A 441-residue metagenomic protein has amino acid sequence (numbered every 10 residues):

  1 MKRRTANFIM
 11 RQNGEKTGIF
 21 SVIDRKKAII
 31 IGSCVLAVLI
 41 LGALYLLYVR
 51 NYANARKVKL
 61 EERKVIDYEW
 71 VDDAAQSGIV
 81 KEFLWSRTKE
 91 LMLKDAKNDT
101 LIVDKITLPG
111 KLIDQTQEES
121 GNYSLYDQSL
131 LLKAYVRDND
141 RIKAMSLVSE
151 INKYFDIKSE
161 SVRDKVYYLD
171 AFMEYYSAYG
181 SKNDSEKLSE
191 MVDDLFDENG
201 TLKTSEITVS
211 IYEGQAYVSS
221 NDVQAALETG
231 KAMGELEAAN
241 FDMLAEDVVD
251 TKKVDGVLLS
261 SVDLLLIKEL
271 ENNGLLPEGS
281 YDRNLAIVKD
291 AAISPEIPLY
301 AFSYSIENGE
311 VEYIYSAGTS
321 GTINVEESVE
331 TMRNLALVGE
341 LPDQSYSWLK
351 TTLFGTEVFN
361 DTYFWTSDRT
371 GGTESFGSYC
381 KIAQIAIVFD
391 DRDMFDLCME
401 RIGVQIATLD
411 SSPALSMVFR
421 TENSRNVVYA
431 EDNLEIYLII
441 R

Functional and structural regions predicted by a protein language model:
M1-E62: Gram-positive cell-envelope targeting signals
L46-Y126, L130, R137-V162, K182 (+9 more regions): Low-complexity, Ser/Thr/Pro/Gly-enriched N-terminal "stalk/linker" regions
S124, S161, K165, G256 (+3 more regions): Helix-start/N-cap signature of alpha-helical segments
Q128, Y135, K165, L169-F172 (+5 more regions): TPR repeat positional signature
A134, A171, Y175-A178, A216 (+6 more regions): Core register positions within helices of long alpha-helical scaffolds
K231, S261-D263: Mature extracytoplasmic or organellar-lumen-exposed domains after removal of signal/transit peptides
E326-T362, T370-I385: Internal helical hairpin/lid segments
G377-R441: C-terminal functional modules
